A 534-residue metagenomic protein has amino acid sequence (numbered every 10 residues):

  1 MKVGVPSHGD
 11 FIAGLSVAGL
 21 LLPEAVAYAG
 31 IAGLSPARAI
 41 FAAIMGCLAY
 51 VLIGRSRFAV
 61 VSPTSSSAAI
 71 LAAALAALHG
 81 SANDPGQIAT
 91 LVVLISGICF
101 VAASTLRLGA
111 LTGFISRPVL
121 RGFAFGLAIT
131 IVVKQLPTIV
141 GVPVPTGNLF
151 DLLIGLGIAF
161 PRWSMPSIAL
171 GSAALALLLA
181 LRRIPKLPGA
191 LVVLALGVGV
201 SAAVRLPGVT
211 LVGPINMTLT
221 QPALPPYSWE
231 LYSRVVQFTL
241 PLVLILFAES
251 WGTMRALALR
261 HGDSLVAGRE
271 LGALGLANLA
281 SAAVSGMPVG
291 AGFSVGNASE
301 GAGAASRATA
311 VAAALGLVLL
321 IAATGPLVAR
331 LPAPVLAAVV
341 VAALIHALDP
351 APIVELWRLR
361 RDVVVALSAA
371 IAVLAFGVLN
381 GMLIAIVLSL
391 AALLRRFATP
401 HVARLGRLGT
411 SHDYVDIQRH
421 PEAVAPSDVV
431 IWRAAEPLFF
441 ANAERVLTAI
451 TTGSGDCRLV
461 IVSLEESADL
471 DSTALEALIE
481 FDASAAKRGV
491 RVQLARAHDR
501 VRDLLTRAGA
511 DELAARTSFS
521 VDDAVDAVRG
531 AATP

Functional and structural regions predicted by a protein language model:
M1-K2, V525-P534: Intrinsically disordered or compositionally simple regulatory linkers and C-terminal tails in signal-transduction
M1-S411, G509: Transmembrane helical cores of multi-pass ion-transport proteins
H79, P185, V204, S454 (+3 more regions): Secondary-structure transition/hinge residues
H346-A508, E512: The feature marks cytosolic C-terminal regulatory regions of anion transporters and related permeases
L513-A527: Short acidic-hydrophobic, aromatic-tinged amphipathic segments that line or gate anion-handling sites
